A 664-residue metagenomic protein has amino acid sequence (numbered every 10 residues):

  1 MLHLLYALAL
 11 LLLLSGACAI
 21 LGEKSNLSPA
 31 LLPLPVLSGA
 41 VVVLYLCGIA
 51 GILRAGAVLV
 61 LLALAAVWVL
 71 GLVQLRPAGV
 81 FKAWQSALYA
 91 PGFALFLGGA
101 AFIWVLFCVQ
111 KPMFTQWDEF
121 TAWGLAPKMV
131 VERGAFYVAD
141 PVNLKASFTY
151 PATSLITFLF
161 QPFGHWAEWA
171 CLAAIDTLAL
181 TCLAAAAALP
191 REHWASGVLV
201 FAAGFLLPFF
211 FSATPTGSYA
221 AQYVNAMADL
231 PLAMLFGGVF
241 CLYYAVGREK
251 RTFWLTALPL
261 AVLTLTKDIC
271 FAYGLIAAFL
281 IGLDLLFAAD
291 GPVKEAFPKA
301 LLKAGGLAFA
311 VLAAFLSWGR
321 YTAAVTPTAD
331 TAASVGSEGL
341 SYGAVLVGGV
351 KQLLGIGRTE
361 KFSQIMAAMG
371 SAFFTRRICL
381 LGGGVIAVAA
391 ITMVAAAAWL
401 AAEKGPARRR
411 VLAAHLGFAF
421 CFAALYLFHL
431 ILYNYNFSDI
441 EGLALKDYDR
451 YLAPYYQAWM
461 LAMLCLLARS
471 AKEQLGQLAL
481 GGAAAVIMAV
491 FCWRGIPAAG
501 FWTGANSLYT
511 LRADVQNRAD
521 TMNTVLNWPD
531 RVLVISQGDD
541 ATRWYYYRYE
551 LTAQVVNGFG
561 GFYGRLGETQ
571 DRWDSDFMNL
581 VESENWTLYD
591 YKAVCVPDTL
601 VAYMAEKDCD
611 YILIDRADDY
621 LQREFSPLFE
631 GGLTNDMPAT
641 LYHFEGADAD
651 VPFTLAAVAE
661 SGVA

Functional and structural regions predicted by a protein language model:
M1-A87: Membrane-embedded, hydrophobic transmembrane alpha-helices
V43-G48, F240, F253-D268, A272-F279: Membrane-interface alpha helices of multi-pass inner-membrane proteins
F102-L199, A221: Active-site lumenal/periplasmic loops and adjacent helix-entry segments of GT-C-fold, multi-pass membrane
K111-F114, I156, F287, F297-A396: Membrane-lumen/periplasm interface segments of specific transmembrane helices in polyprenyl phosphate-linked
K128, A228-L235, A272-Y273, A423 (+1 more regions): Hydrophobic/aromatic-rich transmembrane helices and adjacent perimembrane loops
R251-L260, P298-L312, L467-A498: Signature aromatic-anchored transmembrane alpha helix within multi-pass, membrane-resident enzymes that catalyze glycan
T326, A485-R548, A664: Membrane-embedded, lumen/periplasm-facing catalytic core of multi-pass transferases that use lipid-linked donors
M522-R572, I614-D618: Short periplasmic/luminal acceptor-recognition loop of GT-C membrane glycosyltransferases, typified by
